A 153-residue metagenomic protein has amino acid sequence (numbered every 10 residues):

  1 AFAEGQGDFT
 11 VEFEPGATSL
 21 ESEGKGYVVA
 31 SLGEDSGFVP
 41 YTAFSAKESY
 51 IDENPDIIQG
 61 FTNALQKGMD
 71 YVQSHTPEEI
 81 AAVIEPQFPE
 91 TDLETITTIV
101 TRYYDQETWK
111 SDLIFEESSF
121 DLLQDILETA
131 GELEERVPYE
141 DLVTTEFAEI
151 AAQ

Functional and structural regions predicted by a protein language model:
A3-F88: Pocket-lining segment of extracytoplasmic ligand-binding domains
E23, P40, F44-S45, W109 (+2 more regions): A generic, residue-level signal for flexible/boundary positions that often mark functional hotspots
K47, E116, T144-F147: Residue-level signal for threonine
D52-L133: Secondary-structure end/capping motifs
D121-Q153: Conserved C-terminal helix/tail region of periplasmic/extracytoplasmic solute-binding proteins
